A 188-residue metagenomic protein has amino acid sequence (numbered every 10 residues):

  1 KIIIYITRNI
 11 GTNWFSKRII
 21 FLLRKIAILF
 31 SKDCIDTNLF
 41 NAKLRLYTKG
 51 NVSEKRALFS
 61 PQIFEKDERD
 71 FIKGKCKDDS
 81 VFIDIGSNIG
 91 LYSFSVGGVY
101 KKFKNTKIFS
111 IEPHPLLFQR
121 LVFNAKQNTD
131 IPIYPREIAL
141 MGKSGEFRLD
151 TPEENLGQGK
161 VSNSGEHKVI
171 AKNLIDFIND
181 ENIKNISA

Functional and structural regions predicted by a protein language model:
K1-A188: Phosphate/nucleotide-binding beta-alpha loop and adjacent structural elements of enzyme active sites
